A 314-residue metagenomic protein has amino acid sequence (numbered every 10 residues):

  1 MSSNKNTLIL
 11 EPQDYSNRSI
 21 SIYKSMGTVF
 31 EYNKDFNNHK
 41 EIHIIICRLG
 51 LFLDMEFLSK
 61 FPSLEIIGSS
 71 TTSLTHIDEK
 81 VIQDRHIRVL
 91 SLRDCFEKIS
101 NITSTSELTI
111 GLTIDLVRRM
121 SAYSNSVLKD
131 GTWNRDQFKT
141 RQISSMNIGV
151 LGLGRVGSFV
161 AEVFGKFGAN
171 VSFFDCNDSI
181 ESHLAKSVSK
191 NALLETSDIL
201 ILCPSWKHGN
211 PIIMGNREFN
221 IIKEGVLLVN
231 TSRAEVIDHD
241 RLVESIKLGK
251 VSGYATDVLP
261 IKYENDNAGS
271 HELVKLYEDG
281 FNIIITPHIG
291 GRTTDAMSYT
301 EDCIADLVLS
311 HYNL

Functional and structural regions predicted by a protein language model:
M1-I44, R48, G168, S172: N-terminal glycine-/charge-rich "phosphate-binding" loop or analogous flexible N-terminal tail
N4, L64, S144-N147, G225: Phosphate-coordination loops involved in phosphoryl transfer and adenosine-cofactor binding
H39-I44, F61-E65, E195-L200, K223-V226: Short acidic/histidine-rich motifs immediately flanking catalytic phosphotransfer sites in two-component signaling
H43-S124: Phosphate/diphosphate ligand-binding glycine-rich loop within oxidoreductases
L53-M55, N177-S270: Rossmann-like adenosine-cofactor binding region
F61-I66, D84-R88, A169, E224-V226 (+2 more regions): A short helix->loop->beta-strand "cap" motif at the edges of active sites that frequently abuts
C95, G225, S232-L314: Rossmann-like dinucleotide-binding domain for NAD(H)/NADP(H)
Y123-F159: Glycine-rich NAD(P)-binding loop of Rossmann-like domains
